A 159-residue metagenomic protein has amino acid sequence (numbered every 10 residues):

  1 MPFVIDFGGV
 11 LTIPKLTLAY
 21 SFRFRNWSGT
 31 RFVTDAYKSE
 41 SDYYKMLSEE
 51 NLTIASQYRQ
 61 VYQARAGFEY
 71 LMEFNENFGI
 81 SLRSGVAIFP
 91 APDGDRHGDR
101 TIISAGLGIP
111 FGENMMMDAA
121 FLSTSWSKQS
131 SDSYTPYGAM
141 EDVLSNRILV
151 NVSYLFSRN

Functional and structural regions predicted by a protein language model:
M1-N159: Outer-membrane beta-barrel porins/channels
